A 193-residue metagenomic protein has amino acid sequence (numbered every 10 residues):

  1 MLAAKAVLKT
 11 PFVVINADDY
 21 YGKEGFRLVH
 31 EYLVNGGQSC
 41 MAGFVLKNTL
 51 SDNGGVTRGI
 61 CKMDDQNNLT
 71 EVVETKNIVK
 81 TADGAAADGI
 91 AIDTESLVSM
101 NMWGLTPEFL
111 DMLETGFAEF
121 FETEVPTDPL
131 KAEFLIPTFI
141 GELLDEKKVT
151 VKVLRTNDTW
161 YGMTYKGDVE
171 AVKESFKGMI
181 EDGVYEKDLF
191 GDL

Functional and structural regions predicted by a protein language model:
M1-P11: Short phosphate-binding loop-to-helix
T10-Y20: Short beta-strand-to-loop acidic/aromatic patch adjacent to the donor-nucleotide binding site
V14-N16, M41-V45, R155: Short beta-strand segments
K23-W103, P107: Conserved core of the sugar-phosphate nucleotidyltransferase
L97, K152-D158: Catalytic beta-strand/loop signature of glycosyltransferases that borders the donor
P107-E108, G167: Alpha-helix/helix-capping structural signal
E114-V149: A C-terminal functional module that forms or caps the active site or interfaces directly with catalytic machinery
K148-T150, W160-L193: Hydrophobic helical membrane-anchoring modules
